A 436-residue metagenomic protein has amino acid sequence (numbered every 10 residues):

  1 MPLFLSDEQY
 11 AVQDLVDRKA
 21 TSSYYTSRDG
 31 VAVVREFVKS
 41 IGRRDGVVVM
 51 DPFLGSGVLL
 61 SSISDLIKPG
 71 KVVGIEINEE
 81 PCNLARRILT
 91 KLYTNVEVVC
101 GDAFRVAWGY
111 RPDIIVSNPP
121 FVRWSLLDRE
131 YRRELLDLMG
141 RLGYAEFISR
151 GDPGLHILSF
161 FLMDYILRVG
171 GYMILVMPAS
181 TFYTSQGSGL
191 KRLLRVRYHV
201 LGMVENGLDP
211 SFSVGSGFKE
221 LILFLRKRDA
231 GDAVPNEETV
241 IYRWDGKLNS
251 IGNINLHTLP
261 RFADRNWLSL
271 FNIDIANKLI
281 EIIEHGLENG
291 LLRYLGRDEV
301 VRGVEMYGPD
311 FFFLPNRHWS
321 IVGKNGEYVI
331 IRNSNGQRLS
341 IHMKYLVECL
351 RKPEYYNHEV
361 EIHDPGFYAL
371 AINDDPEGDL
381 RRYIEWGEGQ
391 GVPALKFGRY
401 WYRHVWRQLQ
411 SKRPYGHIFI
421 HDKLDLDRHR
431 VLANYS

Functional and structural regions predicted by a protein language model:
M1-G42: S-adenosyl-L-methionine
R18-A20, Y24-V33, F53-I63, P69 (+2 more regions): Signature of N6-adenine DNA methyltransferases within the class I
I41-R44, W108-Y110: Glycine-rich phosphate-binding loop signature in dinucleotide/nucleotide-binding domains
V48-M50: Conserved beta-strand elements of the Class I
I75: The conserved SAM/SAH-binding core of class I Rossmann-like methyltransferase domains, concentrating on the hydrophobic
A85-N95: Short, conserved SAM-binding/catalytic segment of Class I S-adenosyl-L-methionine-dependent methyltransferases
Y93-A103: Conserved SAM-binding strand-loop segment of SAM-dependent methyltransferases
L167, L279-S436: Polybasic, glycine- and aromatic-enriched phosphate-binding surface used to engage nucleic acids
